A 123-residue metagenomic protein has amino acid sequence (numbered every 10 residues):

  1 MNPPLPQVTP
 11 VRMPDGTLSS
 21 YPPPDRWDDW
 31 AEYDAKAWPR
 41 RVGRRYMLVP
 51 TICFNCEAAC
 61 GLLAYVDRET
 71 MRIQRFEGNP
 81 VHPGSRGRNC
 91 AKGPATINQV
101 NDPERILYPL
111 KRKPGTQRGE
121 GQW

Functional and structural regions predicted by a protein language model:
M1-W123: N-terminal export/assembly segments and adjacent metallocofactor-ligating motifs of anaerobic energy-metabolism
